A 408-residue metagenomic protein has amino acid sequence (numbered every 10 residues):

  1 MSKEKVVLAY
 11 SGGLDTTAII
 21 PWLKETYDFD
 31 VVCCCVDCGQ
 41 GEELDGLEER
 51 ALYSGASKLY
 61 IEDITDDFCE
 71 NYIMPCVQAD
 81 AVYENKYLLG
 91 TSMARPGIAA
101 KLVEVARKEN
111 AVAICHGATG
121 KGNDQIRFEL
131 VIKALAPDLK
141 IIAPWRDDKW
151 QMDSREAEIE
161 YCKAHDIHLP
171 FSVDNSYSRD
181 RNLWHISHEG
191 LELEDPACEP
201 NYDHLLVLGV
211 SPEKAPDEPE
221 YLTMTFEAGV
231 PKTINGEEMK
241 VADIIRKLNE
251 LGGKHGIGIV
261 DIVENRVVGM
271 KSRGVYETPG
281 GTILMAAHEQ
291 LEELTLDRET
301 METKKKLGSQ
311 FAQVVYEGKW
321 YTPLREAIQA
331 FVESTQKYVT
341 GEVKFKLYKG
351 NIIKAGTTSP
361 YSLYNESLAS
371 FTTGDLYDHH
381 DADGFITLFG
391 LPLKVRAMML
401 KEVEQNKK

Functional and structural regions predicted by a protein language model:
S2-A9, L14-K408: Nucleotide-activated chemistry modules centered on ATP-dependent adenylation/adenylyltransferase
